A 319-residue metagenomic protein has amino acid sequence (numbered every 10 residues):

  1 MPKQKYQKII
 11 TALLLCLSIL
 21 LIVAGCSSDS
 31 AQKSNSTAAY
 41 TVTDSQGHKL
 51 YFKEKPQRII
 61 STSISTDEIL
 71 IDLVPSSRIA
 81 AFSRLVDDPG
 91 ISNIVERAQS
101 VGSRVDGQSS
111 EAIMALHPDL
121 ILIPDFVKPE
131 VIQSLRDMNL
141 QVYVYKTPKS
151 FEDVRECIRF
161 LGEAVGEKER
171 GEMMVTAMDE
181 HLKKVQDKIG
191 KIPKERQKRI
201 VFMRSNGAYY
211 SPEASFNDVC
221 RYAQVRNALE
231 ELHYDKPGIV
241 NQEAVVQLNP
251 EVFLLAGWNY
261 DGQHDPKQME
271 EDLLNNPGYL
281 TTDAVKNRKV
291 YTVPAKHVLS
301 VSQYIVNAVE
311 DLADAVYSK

Functional and structural regions predicted by a protein language model:
P2-T11, L15, A24-D67, E169-V201 (+1 more regions): Bacterial Sec-exported substrate-binding components of ABC uptake systems
A39, E130-R204, A208, L229-E230 (+1 more regions): Extracytoplasmic substrate-binding proteins
S45-G47, Q99-E111, H233-Q242: Short helix-initiation/N-cap motifs at beta->coil->alpha
K53-P56, S63, D67-E68, V95 (+12 more regions): Extracytoplasmic/secreted envelope proteins and their assembly/folding machinery, especially bacterial periplasmic
S61-L116, L120-D125, A228: A short, structured surface patch at a secondary-structure boundary
S63, D125-F126, T147, V252 (+2 more regions): Short secondary-structure boundary segments
V86-D88, Y209-P237: Alpha-helical, coiled-coil/dimerization segments enriched in small aliphatic residues
S109-I123, L140, N241-W258: Proline-aspartate-enriched helix->loop->beta-strand connector
